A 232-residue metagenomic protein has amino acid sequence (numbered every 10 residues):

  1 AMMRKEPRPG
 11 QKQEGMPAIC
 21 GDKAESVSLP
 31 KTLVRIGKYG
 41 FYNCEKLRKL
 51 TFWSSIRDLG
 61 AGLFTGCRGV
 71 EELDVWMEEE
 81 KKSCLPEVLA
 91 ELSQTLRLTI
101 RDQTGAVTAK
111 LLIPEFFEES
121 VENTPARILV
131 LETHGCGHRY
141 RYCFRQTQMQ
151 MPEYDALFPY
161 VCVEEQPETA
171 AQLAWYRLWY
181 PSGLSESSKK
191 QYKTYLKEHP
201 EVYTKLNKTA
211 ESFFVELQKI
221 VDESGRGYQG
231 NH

Functional and structural regions predicted by a protein language model:
A1-Q13, C20-R35, E45-D58, R68-S187 (+3 more regions): Structural signature of tandem-repeat unit edges
R35, S212-V215: Structural detector for tandem alpha-solenoid helical repeats, activating at a conserved register within the helical
L217-I220: Conserved hydrophobic site in ankyrin repeats
